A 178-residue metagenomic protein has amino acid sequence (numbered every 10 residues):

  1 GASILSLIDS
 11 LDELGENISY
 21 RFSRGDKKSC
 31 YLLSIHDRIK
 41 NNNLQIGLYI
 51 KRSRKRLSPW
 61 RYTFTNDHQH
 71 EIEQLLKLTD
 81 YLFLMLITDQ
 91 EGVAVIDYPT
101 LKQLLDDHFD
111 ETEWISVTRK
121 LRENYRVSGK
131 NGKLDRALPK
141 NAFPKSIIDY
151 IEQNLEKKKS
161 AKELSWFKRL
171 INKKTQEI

Functional and structural regions predicted by a protein language model:
G1-S29, L33-N41: Acidic-basic catalytic patches of nuclease active cores, encompassing PD-(D/E)XK and other metal-cofactor nuclease
D9-E16, K77-D80, D106-E113: Structural alpha-beta junctions
E13, S19-S23, Y31, L78 (+2 more regions): Positively charged, aromatic-accented nucleic-acid-binding surfaces
S29-F64: Conserved catalytic cores of phosphodiester-cleaving nucleases, focusing on short active-site segments
L32-S34, Q45-Y49, F83-I87, G92-T100 (+2 more regions): Ordered hydrophobic segments in well-structured contexts
I39-N42, R56-L57, E91-V95, N124-Y125 (+1 more regions): Short, surface-exposed beta-strand/loop "edge" segments at domain boundaries and coil↔beta transitions
S53-V93: Catalytic cores of nucleic-acid endonucleases
Y98-I178: Non-catalytic C-terminal interaction segments of nucleic acid-processing enzymes
